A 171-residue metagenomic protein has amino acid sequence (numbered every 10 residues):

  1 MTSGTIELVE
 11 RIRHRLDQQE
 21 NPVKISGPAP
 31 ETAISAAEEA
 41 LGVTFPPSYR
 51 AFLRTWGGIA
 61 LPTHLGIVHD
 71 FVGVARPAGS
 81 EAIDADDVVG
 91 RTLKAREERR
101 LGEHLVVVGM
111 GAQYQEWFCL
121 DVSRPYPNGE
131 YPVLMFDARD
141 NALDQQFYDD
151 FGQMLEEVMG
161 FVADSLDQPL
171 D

Functional and structural regions predicted by a protein language model:
M1-Q115, L166-L170: A surface-exposed partner-binding patch
M1-T5, E81-A82, D140, D144-F151: Intrinsic-disorder-associated interaction segments
W117-D150: Segments surrounding the PLD/"HKD" phosphodiesterase catalytic module and close analogs
D144-D149, Q153-D171: Acidic, proline/glycine-rich low-complexity IDRs
